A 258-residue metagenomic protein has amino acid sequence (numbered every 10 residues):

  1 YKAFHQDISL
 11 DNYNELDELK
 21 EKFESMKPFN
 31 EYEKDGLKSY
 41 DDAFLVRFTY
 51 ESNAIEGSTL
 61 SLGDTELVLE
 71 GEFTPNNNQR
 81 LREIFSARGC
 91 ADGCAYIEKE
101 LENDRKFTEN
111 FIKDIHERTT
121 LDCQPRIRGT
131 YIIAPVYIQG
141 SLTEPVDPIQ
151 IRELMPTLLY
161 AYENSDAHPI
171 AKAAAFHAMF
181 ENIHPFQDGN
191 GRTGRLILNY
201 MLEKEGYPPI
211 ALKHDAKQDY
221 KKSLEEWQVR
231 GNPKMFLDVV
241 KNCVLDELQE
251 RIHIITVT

Functional and structural regions predicted by a protein language model:
Y1-D188, R192-T258: FIC/Doc superfamily catalytic core
